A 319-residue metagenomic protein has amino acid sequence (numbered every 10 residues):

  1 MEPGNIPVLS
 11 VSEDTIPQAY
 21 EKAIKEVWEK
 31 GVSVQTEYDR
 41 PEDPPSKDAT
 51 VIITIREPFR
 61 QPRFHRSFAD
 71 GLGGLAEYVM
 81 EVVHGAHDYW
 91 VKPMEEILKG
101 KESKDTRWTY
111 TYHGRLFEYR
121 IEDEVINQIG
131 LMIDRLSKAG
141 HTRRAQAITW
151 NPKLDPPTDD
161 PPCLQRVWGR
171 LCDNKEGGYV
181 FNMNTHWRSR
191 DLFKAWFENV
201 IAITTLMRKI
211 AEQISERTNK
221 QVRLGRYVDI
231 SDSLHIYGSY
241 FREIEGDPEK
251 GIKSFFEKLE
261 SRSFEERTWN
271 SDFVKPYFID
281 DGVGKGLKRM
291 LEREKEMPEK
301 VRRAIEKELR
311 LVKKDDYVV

Functional and structural regions predicted by a protein language model:
M1-V319: Terminal, non-catalytic protein-protein interaction segments that mediate quaternary/complex assembly
